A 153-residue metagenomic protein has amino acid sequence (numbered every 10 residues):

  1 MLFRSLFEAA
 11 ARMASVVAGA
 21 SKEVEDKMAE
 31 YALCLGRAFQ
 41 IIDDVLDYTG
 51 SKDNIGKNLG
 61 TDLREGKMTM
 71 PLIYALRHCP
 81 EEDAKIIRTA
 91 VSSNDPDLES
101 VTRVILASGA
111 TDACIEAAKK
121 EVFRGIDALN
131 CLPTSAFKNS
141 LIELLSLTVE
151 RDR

Functional and structural regions predicted by a protein language model:
M1-R153: All-alpha prenyltransferase/terpene-synthase fold signal
